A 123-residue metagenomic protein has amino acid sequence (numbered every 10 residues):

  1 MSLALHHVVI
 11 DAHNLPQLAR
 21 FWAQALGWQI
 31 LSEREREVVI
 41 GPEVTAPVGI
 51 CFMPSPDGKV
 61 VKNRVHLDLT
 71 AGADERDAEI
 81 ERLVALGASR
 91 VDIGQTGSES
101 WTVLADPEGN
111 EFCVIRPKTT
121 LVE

Functional and structural regions predicted by a protein language model:
S2-I10, L31-S32, V39-G41, A46-M53 (+1 more regions): Vicinal oxygen chelate
L5-H7, K62-H66: Short, solvent-exposed beta-strand edge segments and adjacent coil->beta transition regions
V9-D11, D68-G72: Short hydrophobic/aromatic beta-strand micro-patches that form the beta-sheet surface supporting nucleotide- or nucleic
L15-L18, A23-E35, V39: N-terminal first-folded block
P16-A19, D74-E79: Short, conserved charged micro-motifs
P56, A73-D74: Short, flexible, glycine-rich and Lys/Arg-enriched loop motifs at helix boundaries that contact anionic partners
